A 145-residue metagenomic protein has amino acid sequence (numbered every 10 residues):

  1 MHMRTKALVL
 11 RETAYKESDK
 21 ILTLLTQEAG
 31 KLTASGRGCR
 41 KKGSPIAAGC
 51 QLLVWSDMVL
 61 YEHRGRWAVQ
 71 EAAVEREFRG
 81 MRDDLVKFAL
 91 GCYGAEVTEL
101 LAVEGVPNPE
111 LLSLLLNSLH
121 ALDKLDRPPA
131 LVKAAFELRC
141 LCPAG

Functional and structural regions predicted by a protein language model:
M1-G145: Non-catalytic alpha-helical scaffolds and adjoining flexible linkers that form interface surfaces for assembly
